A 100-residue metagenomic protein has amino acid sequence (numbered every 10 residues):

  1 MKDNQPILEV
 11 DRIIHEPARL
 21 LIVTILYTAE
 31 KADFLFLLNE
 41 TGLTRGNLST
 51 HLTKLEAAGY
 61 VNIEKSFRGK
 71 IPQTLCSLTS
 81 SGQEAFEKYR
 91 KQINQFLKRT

Functional and structural regions predicted by a protein language model:
K2-I7, T24-I25, Q83-T100: Amphipathic alpha-helical dimerization/coiled-coil segments that flank or bridge DNA-binding/regulatory modules
P6-N47, S66-S77: N-terminal helix-turn-helix DNA-binding core of bacterial DNA-binding proteins
H51: Residues within the DNA-recognition helix of helix-turn-helix
G59: Glycine-centered, phosphate/nucleic-acid-interacting loop/turn motifs that mediate DNA/RNA or nucleotide
I63: Short beta-strand "wing" residues that participate in macromolecule-binding interfaces
